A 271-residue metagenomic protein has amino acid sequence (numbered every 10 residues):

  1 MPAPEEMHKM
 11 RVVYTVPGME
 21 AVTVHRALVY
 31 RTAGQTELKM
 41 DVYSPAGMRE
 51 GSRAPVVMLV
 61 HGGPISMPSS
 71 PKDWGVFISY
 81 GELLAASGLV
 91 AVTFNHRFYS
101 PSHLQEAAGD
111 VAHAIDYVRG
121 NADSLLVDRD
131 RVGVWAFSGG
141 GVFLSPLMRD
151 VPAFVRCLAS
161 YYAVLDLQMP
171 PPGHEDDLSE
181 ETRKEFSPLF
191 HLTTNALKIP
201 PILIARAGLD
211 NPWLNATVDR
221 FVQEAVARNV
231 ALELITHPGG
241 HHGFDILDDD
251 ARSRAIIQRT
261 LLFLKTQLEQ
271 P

Functional and structural regions predicted by a protein language model:
P2-S52: N-terminal cap/lid segment of alpha/beta-hydrolase-fold proteins
M48-A54, G62-H103, P212: Short substrate-entry loop that stabilizes the transition state in hydrolases
A54, V60, Y161, H237-G240: Alpha/beta-hydrolase
V60-G62, V118, R206: The conserved beta1-alpha1 loop
K72-Y80, V92-R129, L247-A255: Catalytic nucleophile-loop/oxyanion-hole region of alpha/beta-hydrolase and closely related hydrolase-like folds
H113-F190: Primarily recognizes the serine-hydrolase "nucleophile elbow" in alpha/beta-hydrolase and SGNH/GDSL folds
K198, L203-R206: Short beta-strand/loop motif that positions the catalytic acidic residue of the alpha/beta-hydrolase fold
A205, P212-V222, V226-P271: C-terminal catalytic histidine-bearing segment of alpha/beta-hydrolase fold enzymes
